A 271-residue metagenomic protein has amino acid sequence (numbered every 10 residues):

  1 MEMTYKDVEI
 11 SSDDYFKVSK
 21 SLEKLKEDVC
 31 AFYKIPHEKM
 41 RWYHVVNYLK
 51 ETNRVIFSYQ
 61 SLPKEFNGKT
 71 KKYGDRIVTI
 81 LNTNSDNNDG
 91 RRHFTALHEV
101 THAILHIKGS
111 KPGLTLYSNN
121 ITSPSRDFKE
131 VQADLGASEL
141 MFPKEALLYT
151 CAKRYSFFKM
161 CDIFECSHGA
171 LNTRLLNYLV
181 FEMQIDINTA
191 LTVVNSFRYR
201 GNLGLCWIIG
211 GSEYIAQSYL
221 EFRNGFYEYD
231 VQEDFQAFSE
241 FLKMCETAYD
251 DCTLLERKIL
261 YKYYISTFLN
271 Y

Functional and structural regions predicted by a protein language model:
M1-Y271: Active-site hotspot residues in diverse enzymes, especially metal/ion-binding acidic/histidine motifs
